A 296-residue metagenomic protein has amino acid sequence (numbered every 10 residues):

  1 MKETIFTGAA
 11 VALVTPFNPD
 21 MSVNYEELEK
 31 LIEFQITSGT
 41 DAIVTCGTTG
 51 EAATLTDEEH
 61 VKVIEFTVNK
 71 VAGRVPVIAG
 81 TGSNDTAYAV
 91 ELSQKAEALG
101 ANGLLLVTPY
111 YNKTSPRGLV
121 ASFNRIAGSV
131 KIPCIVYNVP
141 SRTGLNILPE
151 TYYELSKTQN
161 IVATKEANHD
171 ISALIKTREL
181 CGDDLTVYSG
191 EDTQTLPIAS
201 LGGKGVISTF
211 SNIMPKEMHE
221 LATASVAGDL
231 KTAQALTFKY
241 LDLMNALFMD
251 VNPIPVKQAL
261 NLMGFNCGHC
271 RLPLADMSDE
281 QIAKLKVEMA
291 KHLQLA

Functional and structural regions predicted by a protein language model:
K2-V11, T15-G144: Active-site beta->alpha loop and helix N-cap motifs at the rims of alpha/beta catalytic domains
I5-P16, S38-T40, S200-G203, I207-A296: C-terminal alpha-helical cap/extension of soluble enzyme domains
P19, Y25, D57, P149 (+2 more regions): Alpha-helix N-capping/helix-start residues
L28, H60, I64, A89 (+6 more regions): A general structural signal for well-ordered alpha-helical segments in protein cores
K62, F66-V71, K95, L99 (+8 more regions): Alpha-helical structural signal in soluble globular domains
G128, R142-F248: Catalytic alpha/beta core domains of metabolic enzymes, predominantly
N138, N160-I161, R271-L272: Glycine-rich phosphate-binding "P-loop"
